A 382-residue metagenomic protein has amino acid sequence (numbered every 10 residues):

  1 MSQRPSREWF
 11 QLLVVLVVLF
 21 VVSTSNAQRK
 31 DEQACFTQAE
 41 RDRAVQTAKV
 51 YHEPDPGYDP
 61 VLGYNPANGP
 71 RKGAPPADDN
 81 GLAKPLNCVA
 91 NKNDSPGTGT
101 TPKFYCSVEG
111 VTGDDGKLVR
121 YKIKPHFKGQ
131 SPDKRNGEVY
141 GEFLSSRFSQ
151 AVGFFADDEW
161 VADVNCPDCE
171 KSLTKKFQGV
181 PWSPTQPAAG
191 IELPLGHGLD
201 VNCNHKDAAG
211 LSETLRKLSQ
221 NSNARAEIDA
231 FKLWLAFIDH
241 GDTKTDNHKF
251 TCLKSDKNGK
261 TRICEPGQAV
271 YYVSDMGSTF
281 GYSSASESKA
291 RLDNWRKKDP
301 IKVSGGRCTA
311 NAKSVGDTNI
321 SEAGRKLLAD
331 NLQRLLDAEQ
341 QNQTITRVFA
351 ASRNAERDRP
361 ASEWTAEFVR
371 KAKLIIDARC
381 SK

Functional and structural regions predicted by a protein language model:
S2-L13: Bacterial N-terminal signal peptides that target proteins for export
Q11-V21: Bacterial N-terminal signal peptides
N26-K92, G113, A350-K382: Regulatory N- and C-terminal appendages and interdomain linkers associated with kinase/kinase-like NTP transferase
G81-L199: Conserved ATP-binding subdomain of kinase catalytic cores across diverse folds
G137-E142, D207-D293: Conserved kinase catalytic-core segment
Q150-F154, A236-D239, D337: Sec-exported extracytoplasmic/periplasmic mature domains
C166-G241: Internal "kinase-insert"/substrate-recognition segments embedded within catalytic cores of ATP-dependent enzymes
D256-K382: C-terminal catalytic region of ATP-dependent kinase domains
